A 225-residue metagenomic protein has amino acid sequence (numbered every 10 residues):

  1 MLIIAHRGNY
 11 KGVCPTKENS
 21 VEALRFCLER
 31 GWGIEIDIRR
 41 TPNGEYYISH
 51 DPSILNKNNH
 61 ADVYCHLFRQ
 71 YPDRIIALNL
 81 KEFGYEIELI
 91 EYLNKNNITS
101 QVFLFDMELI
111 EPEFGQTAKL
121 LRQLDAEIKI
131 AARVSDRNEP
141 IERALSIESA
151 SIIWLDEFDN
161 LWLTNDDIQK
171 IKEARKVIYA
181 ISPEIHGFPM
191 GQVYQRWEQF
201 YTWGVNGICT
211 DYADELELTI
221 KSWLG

Functional and structural regions predicted by a protein language model:
M1-G225: Phosphate-group recognition and catalysis centered on beta-loop-alpha active-site segments
